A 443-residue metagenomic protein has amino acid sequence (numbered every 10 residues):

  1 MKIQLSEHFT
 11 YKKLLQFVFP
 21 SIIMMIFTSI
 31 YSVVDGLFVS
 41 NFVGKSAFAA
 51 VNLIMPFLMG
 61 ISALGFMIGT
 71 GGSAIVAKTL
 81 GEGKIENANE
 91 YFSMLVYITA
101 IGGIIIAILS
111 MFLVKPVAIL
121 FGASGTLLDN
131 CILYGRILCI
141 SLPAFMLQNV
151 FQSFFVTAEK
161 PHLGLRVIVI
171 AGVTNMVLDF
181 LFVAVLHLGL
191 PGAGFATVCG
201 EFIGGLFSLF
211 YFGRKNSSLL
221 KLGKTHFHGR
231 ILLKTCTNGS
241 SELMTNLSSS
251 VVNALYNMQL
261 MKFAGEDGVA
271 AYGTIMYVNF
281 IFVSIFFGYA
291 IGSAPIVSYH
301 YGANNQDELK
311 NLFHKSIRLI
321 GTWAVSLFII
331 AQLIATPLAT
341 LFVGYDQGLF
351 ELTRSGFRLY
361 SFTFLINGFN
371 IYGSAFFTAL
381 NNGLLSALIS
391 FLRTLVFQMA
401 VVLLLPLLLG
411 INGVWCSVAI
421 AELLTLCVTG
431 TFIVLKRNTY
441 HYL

Functional and structural regions predicted by a protein language model:
M1-V18, V76-P143, V185-S240, V297-T363 (+1 more regions): Short alpha-helical transmembrane segments in multi-pass integral membrane proteins
S6-V43, P56-G71, I75, T79 (+5 more regions): N-terminal transmembrane alpha-helices
Q16-D35, I137, A171, G200-G204 (+4 more regions): Transmembrane helical elements of multi-pass membrane transporters/channels
M25-S29, A63, G103, A107 (+10 more regions): Residue-level hotspots within the lipid-embedded alpha helices of multi-pass solute transporters
I30-F48, A118-G125, L181-L188, L247-Y277 (+4 more regions): Helix-terminus/linker motif at the lipid-water interface of multi-pass membrane proteins
F48-I108, F145-L163, A271-A335, N367-I389: Small-residue-rich hydrophobic transmembrane alpha-helices
G60-A63, N175-F180, G205-L209, F280-S284 (+3 more regions): Hydrophobic transmembrane alpha-helices of multi-pass small-molecule transporters
G69, I137-V156, V167-N175, A193-L206 (+5 more regions): Short runs within selected transmembrane alpha-helices of multi-pass transporters and secretion channels
